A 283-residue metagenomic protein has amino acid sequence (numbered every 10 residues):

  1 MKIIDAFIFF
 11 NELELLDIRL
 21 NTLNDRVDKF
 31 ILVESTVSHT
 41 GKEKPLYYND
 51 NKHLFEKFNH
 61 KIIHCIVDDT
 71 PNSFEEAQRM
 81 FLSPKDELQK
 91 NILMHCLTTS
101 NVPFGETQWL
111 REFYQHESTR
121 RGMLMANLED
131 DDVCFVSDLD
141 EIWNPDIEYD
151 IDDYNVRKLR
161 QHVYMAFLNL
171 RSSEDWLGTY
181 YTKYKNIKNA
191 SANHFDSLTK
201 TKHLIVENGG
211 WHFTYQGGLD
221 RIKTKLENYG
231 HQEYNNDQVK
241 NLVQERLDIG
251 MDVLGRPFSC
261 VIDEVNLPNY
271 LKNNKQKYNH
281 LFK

Functional and structural regions predicted by a protein language model:
M1-D25, V33, N273, K283: N-proximal low-complexity "stem/linker" segments adjacent to membrane-targeting elements
D5-N11, V33-E34, V136-L139, L159-H162: Short His-Asn-centered micro-motif
F9, F58, Y164-A166: Aromatic side chains
L13, K44-Y48, A192-D196: Short amphipathic alpha-helical surface micro-motifs
R19-D28, E148-V156: Short, surface-exposed basic-aromatic patches at helix termini and helix-loop junctions that form
R19-N21, H53, L124-M125: Short, flexible, glycine/charge-rich loop motifs used to bind or transfer phosphoryl groups or to couple energy/partner
N24-F104: Acidic donor-binding segment of Leloir-type glycosyltransferases
N72-D132, V136, E141-K283: Catalytic-site signature of metal-activated, phosphate-bearing donor transferases, centered on the GT-A/GT-A-like
